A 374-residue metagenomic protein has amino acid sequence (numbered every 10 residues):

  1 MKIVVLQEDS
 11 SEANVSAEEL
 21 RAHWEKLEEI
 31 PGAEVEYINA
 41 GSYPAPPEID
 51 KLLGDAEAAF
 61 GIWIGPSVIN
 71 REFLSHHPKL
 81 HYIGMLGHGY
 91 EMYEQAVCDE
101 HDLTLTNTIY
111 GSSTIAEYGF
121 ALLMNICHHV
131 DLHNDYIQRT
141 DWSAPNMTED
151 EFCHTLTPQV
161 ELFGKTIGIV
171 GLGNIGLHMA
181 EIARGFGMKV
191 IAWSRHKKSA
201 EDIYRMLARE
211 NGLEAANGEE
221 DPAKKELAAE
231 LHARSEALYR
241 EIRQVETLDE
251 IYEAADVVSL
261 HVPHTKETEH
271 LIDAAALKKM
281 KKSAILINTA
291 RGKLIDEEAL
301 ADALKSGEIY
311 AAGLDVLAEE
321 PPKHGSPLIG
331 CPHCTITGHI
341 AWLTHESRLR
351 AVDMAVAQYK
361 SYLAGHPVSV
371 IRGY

Functional and structural regions predicted by a protein language model:
M1-A58, A200-E201, R205-A229, L363: N-terminal glycine-/charge-rich "phosphate-binding" loop or analogous flexible N-terminal tail
A56, H77, A254-A255: An anion/phosphate-binding loop that grips the pyrophosphate of nucleotide cofactors and donors
S67-I69, H196-P327: Rossmann-like adenosine-cofactor binding region
H101-L103, I109-T166, I371: Phosphate-binding beta-alpha-beta segment of Rossmann-like dinucleotide-binding domains, i.e., the NAD(P)
L105, K189, E269, S283-Y374: Rossmann-like dinucleotide-binding domain for NAD(H)/NADP(H)
A116-D135, E181-M188, M354-A364: Oxidoreductase and adenylate-handling cofactor-binding alpha/beta cores
G168-G171: Conserved N-terminal Rossmann-fold NAD(P)-binding element of oxidoreductases
I175: Hydrophobic/small residue at the entry helix of a nucleotide-binding pocket
